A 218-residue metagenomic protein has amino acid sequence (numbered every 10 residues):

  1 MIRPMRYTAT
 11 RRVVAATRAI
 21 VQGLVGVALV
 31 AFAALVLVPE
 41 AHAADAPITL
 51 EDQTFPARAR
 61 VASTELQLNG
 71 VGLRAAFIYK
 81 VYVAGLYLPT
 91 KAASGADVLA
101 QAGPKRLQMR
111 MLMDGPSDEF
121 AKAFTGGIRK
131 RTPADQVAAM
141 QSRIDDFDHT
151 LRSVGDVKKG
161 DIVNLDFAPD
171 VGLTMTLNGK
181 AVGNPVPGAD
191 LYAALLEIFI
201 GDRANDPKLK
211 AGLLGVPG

Functional and structural regions predicted by a protein language model:
M1-V21: N-terminal secretory signal peptides that target proteins for export/translocation
Q22-V36: Bacterial N-terminal signal peptides
L37-A43: Sec/Tat signal peptide C-region and signal peptidase I cleavage site
A44-Q101: N-terminal secretory signal peptides
K91-D170: Mid-length scaffold segments of soluble, non-membrane domains
L177-K180: Short strand-turn-strand beta-turns centered on an Asx-Gly dipeptide
N184-L209: Flexible glycine-rich active-site/ligand-binding loops centered on an Asp-His dyad
P207-G218: Cysteine/selenocysteine-centered motifs that mediate thiol-based redox chemistry or coordinate metal-sulfur cofactors
